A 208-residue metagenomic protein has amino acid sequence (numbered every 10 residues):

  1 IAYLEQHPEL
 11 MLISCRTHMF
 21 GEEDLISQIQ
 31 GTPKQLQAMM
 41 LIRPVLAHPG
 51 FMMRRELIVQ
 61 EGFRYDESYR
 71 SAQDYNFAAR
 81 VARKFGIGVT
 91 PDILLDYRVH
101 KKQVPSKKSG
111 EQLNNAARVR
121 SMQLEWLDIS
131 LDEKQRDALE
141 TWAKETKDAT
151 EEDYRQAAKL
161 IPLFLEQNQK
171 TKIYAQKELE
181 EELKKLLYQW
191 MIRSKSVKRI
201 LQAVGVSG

Functional and structural regions predicted by a protein language model:
I1-S27: Conserved donor NDP-sugar-binding/catalytic core segment of glycosyltransferases
C15, Q30-W142: Conserved nucleotide-sugar donor-binding catalytic segment
F20, Q30, E61, V204-S207: Feature targets compositionally biased, intrinsically disordered low-complexity regions with long contiguous runs
V99-G208: C-terminal subregions of glycosyltransferases and related glycan-biosynthesis enzymes
